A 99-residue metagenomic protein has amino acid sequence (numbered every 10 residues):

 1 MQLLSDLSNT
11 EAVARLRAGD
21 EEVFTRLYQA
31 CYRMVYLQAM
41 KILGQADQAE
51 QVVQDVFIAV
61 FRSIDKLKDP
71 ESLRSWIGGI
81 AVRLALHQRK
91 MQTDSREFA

Functional and structural regions predicted by a protein language model:
M1-A18, R26, K90, E97-A99: Intrinsic, short, N-terminal disordered tails of RNA polymerase sigma-factor systems
M1-L3, R17-R26, Y36-D55: Short, charged helix-capping/linker segments at alpha-helix termini
E21, Y32, A46, E50 (+2 more regions): A short, glycine- and basic residue-enriched loop/turn that sits immediately adjacent to a domain's principal
L27-C31, V35, A81: Hydrophobic/aromatic residues within well-ordered alpha-helical segments
L37, Q51-I58, R62, E71-R83: Structural recognition of an alpha-helix C-terminal capping motif at a helix-to-coil junction
D65-D69, G79-A99: Arg/Lys-rich amphipathic alpha helix in sigma70-family domain 2
